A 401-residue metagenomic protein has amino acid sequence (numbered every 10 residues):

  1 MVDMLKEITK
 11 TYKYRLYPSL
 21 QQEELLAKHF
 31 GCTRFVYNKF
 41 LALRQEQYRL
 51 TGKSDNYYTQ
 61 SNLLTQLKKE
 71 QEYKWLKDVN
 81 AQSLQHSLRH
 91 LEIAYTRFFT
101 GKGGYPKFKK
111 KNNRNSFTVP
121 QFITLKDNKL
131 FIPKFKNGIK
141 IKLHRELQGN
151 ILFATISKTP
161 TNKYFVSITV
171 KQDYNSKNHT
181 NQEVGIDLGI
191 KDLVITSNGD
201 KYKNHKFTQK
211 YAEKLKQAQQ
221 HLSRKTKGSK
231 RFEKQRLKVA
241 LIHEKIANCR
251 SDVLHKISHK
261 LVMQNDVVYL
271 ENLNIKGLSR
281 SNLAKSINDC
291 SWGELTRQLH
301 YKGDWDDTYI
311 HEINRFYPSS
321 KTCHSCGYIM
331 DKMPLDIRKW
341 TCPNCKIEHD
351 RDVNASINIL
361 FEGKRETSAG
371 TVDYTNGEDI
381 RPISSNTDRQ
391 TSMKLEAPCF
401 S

Functional and structural regions predicted by a protein language model:
V2-L5, T9, S286, C290-S401: Positively charged, low-complexity nucleic-acid-binding target-recognition regions
V2-L84: Gly/serine-rich nucleotide phosphate-binding loop at the start of the catalytic core of nucleotide/ADP-ribose-handling
F40, S87-F98, V353-G363: Stable alpha-helical structural segments in soluble proteins, enriched in small hydrophobic residues
Q47-Y73, K77, I151-F153, T159-V184 (+2 more regions): Substrate-contacting helices/loops that form the catalytic groove of nucleic-acid and nucleotide-polymer processing
Y58-T159: Acidic carboxylate diad motif detector
K126, T159-P160, S197-D200, C326 (+1 more regions): Short acidic-glycine loop/turn motifs at beta-strand connectors
N128-K134, K163-I168, K339-W340: Generic recognition of long tandem-repeat/solenoid scaffolds
